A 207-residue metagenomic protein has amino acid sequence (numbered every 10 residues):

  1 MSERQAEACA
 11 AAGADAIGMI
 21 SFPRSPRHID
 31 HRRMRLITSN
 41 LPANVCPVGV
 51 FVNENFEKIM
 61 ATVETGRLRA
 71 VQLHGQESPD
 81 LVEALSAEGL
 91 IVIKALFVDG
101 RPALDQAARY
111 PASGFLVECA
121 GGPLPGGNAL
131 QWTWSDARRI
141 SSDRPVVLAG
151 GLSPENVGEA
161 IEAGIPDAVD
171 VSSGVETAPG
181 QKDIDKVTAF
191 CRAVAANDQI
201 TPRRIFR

Functional and structural regions predicted by a protein language model:
M1-R207: Conserved N-terminal beta1-alpha1 strand-loop-helix module at the mouth
